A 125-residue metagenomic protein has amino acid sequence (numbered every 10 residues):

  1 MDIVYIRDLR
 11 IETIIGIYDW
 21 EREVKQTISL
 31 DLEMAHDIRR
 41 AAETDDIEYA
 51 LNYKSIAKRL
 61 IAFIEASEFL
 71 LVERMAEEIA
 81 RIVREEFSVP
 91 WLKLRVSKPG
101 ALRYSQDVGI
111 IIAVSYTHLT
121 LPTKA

Functional and structural regions predicted by a protein language model:
M1-K25, L119: N-terminal presequence-like segments and the immediate start of the first folded domain
D2, V24-I28, S88, Y104: Residue-level preference for beta-strand/loop junctions
R10-I15, M34-I38, K98-G100, V114: Beta-strand elements of well-folded, non-transmembrane domains
I17, E43-D45, Y104-D107: Short, well-ordered secondary-structure micro-motifs
R22-E85, A113: Histidine-centered catalytic/metal-coordination loop motif
V89-S105: C-terminal structural segments of small proteins and small subunits
T117-T123: Conserved small/polar residues in nucleotide/adenosyl-binding loops
